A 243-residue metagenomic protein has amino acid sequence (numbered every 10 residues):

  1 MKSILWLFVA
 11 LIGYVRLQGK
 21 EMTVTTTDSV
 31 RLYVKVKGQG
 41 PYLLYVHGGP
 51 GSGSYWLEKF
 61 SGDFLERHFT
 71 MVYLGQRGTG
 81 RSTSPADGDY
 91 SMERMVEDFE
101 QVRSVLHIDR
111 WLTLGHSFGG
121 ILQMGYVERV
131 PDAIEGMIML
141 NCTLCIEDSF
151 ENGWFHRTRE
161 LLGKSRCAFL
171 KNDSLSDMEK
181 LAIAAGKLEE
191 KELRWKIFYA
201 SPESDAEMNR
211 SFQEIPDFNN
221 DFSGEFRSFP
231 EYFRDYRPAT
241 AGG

Functional and structural regions predicted by a protein language model:
M1-E21: Bacterial Sec-dependent N-terminal signal peptides
T26, V30-T83: Conserved HGGG/HGGXW glycine-rich cap/lid loop of the alpha/beta-hydrolase fold
T83-V96, T143: Catalytic nucleophile-loop/oxyanion-hole region of alpha/beta-hydrolase and closely related hydrolase-like folds
E93-W111: Conserved acidic catalytic loop of the alpha/beta-hydrolase fold
D109-G153: Conserved hydrolase catalytic core segment
M137-S176: Flexible "cap/lid" loop of the alpha/beta hydrolase fold
D173-T240: Alpha/beta-hydrolase
G243: Short beta-strand/loop motif that positions the catalytic acidic residue of the alpha/beta-hydrolase fold
